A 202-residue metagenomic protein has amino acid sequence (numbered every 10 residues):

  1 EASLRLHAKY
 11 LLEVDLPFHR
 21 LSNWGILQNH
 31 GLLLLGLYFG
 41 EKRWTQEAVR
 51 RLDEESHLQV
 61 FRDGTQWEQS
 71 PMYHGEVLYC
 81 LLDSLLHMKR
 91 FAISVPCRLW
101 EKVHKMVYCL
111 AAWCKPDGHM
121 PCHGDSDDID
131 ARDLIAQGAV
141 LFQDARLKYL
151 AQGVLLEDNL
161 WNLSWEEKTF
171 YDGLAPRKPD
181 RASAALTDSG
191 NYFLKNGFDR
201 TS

Functional and structural regions predicted by a protein language model:
E1-H104, W113, D127: Aromatic-lined, polymer-binding surfaces characteristic of secreted/periplasmic polysaccharide-degrading enzymes
M72-S202: Carbohydrate-active enzyme catalytic cores, enriched for enzymes that act on polyanionic acidic polysaccharides
